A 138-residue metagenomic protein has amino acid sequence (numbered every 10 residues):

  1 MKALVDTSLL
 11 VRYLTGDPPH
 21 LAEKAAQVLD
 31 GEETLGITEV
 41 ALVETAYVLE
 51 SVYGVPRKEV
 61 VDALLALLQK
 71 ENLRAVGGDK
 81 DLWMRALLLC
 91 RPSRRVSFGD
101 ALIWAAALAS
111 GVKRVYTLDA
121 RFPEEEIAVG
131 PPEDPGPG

Functional and structural regions predicted by a protein language model:
M1-I37, Y53-D62, A120, D134-G138: Short, well-structured N-terminal submotif of metal-dependent ribonuclease cores
L9, A41-L42, L82, L102-I103 (+1 more regions): Alpha-helix capping/helix-boundary segments
E39-Y47: Short, conserved active-site loops that position catalytic residues or coordinate cofactors/metal ions across diverse
L73-K113: Active-site neighborhoods of divalent-metal-dependent phosphate/nucleic-acid chemistry enzymes
W104-G138: Acidic, PIN/NYN-like endoribonuclease modules and their adjacent C-terminal/linker elements
